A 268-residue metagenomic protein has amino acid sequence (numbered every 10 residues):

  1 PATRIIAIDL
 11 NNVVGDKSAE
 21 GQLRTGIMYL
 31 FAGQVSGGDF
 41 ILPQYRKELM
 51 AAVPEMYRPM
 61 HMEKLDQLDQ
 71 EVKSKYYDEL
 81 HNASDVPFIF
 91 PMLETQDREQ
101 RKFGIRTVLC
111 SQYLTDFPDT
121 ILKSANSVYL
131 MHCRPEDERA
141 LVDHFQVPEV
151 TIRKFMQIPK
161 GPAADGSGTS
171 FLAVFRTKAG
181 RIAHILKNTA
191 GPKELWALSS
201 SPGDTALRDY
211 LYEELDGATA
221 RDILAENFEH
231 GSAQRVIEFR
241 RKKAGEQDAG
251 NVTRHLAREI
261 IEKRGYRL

Functional and structural regions predicted by a protein language model:
P1-V14, E20-G38, L49-A52, A163-L268: Conserved P-loop NTPase motor module
V14-F155: Conserved P-loop NTPase motor cores
P159: Flexible, glycine-rich active-site loops centered on histidine and acidic residues that chelate a metal or position
